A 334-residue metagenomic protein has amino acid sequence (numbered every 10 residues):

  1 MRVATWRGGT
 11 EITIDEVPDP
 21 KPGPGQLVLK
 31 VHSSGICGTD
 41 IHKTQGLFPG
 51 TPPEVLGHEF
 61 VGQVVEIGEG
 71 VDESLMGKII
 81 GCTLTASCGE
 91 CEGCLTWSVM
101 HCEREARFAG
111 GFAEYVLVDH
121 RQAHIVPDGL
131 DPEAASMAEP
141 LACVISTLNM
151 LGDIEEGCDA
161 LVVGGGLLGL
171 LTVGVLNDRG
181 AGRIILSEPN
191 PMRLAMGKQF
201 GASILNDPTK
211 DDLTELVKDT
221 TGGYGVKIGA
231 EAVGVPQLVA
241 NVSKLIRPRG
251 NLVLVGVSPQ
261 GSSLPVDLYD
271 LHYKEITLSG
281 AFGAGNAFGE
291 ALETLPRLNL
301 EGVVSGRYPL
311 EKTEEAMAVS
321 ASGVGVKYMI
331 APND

Functional and structural regions predicted by a protein language model:
M1-V3, A240-K244, G285-D334: C-terminal hydrophobic helical "lid"/dimerization subdomain of Rossmann-like NAD(P)H-dependent oxidoreductases
P18-S34, Q45-E92, P127-L130: Glycine-rich beta-strand-centered segment in the early N-terminal region that forms part of a ligand/cofactor-binding
E59, K78-I79, G93, Y115 (+3 more regions): Residue-level marker of beta-strand positions
S74-L75, I154, I246: Short, well-ordered loop/turn sites that connect or cap secondary structure elements
G81, K227-A230: N-terminal Rossmann-like NAD(P) cofactor-binding module of classical short-chain dehydrogenase/reductase
A86-V163: NAD(P)H dinucleotide-binding glycine-rich loop of Rossmann-like/cofactor-binding domains, especially the beta1-alpha1
D131-K210, E215: Mid-domain Rossmann-like dinucleotide-binding core that forms the NAD(H)/NADP(H) cofactor-binding site
Q199, P236-R297, P332-D334: Glycine-rich phosphate-binding loop and adjacent beta-alpha segment of Rossmann(oid) nucleotide-cofactor-binding
